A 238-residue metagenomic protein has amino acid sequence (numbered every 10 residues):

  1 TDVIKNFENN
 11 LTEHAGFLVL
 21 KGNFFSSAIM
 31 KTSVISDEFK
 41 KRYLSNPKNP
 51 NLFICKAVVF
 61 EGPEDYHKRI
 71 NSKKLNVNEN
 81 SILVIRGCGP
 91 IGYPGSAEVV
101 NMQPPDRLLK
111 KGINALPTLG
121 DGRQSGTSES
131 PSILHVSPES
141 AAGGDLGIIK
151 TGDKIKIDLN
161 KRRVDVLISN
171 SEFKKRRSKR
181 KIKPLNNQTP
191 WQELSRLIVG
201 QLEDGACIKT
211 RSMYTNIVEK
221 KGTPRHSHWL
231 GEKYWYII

Functional and structural regions predicted by a protein language model:
T1-E139, G144-I238: Catalytic or ion-coupling anion/metal-binding cores of large enzyme and transporter domains
